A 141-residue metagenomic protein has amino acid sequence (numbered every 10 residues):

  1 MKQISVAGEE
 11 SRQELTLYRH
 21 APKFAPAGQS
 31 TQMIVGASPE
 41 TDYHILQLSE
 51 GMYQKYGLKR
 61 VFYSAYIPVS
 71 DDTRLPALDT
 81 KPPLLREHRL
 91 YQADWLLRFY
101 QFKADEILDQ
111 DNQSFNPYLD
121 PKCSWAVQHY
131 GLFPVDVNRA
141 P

Functional and structural regions predicted by a protein language model:
M1-F102, I107: Conserved AdoMet/S-adenosylmethionine-binding subsite of the radical SAM
P117: Conserved functional hotspot residues or short segments at active or partner-binding sites across diverse domains
D120, S124, L132-P141: Helix-hairpin-helix
